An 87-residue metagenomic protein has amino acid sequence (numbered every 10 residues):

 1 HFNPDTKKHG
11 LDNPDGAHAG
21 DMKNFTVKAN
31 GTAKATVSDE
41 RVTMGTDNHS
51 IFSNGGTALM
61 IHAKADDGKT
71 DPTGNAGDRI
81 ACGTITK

Functional and structural regions predicted by a protein language model:
H1-K87: N-terminal leader/targeting pre-sequences
